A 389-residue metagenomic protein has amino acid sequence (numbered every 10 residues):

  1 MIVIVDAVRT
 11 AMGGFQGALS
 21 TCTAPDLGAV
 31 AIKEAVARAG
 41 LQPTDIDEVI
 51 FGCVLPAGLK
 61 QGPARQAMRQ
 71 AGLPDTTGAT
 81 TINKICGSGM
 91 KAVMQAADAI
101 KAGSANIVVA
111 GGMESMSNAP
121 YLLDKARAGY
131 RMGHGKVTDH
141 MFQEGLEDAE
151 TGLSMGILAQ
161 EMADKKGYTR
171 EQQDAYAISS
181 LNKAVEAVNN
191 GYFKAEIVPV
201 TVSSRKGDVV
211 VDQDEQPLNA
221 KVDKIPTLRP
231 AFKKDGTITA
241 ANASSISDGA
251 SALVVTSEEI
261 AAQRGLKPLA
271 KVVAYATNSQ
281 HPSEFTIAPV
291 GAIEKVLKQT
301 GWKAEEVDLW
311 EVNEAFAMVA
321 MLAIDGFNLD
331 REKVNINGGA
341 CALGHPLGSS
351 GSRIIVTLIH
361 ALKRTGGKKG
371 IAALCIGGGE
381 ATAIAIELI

Functional and structural regions predicted by a protein language model:
M1-C22, V137, A220-I287, G291 (+4 more regions): Condensing-enzyme catalytic core mediating Claisen C-C bond formation in acyl metabolism
R9-T10, T21-V30, R38, Q172-Q263 (+1 more regions): N-terminal extracellular/periplasmic Venus flytrap/periplasmic-binding protein-like
S20-V108, G112-R131, I197-V211, E284 (+1 more regions): Conserved beta-ketoacyl condensing-enzyme motif
A24-G40, P63-A67, A92, M155-M162 (+5 more regions): Short, well-ordered amphipathic alpha-helical segments that serve as non-catalytic structural scaffolds within diverse
C53-I107, A149-S154, N219-S245, G326-R353 (+2 more regions): Conserved catalytic cysteine-centered active-site region of acyl-thioester-dependent Claisen-condensing enzymes
I82-E114, A163-Y192, A252-E259, I324 (+2 more regions): Active-site-proximal alpha-helical scaffold in enzymes
I107-E161: Flexible glycine-/small-residue-enriched beta->alpha junction loops that bind anionic phosphate/pyrophosphate groups
I157-Q160, E196, S203-S204, V273-A342: Active-site pocket-lining segment
